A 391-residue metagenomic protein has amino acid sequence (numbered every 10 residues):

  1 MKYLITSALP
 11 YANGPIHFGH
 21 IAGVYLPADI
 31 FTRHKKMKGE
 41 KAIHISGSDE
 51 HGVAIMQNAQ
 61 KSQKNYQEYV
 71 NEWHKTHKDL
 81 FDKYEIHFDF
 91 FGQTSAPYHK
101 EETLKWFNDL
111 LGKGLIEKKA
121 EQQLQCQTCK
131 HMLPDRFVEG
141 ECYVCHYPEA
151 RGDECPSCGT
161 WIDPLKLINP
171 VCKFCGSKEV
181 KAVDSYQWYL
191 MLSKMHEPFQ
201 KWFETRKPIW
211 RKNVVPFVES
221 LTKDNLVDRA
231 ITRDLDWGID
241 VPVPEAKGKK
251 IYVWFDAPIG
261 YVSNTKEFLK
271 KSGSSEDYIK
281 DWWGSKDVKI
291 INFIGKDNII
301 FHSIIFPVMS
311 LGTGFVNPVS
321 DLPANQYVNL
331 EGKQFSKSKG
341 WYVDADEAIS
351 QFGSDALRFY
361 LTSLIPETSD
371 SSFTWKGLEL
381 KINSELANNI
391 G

Functional and structural regions predicted by a protein language model:
M1-G39, I43-S46, Y98-E101, I168-G391: Structured secondary-structure scaffolds
M1-W202: N-terminal, positively charged nucleic-acid-binding surface of large information/translation enzymes
